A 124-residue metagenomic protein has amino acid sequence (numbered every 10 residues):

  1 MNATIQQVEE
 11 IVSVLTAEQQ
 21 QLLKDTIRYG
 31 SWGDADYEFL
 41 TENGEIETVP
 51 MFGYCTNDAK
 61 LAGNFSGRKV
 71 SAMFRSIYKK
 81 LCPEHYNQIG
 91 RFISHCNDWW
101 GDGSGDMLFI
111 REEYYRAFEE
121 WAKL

Functional and structural regions predicted by a protein language model:
N2-V12: Short, Lys/Arg-enriched N-terminal segment that forms or immediately precedes the first helix of a structured domain
V14-E18, S31-G33: Short helix-coil-helix linker/hinge
Q21-D25, D36-F39: Short alpha-helical "packing" element that flanks the helix-turn-helix/winged-helix DNA-binding module
T26-G30, T41-N43: Short helix-to-turn junction characteristic of helix-turn-helix DNA-binding domains, especially the helix
L40, G44-L61: DNA-recognition alpha helix
I46, Y78-N97: A short, conserved structural fragment
G63-L81: Short amphipathic alpha-helical interaction segments
R91-L124: Phospho-regulated, low-complexity intrinsically disordered regions of nuclear gene-regulatory and chromatin-associated
